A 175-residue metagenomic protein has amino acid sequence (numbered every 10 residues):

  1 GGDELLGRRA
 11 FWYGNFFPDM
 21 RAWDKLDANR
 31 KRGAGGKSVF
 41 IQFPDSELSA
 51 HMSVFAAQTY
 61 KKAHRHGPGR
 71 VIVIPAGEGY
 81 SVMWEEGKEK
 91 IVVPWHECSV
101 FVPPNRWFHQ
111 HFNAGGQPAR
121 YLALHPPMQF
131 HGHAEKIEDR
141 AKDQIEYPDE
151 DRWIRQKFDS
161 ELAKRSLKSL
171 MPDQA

Functional and structural regions predicted by a protein language model:
G1-H51, E150-A175: A short, N-terminal "cap"/entry segment at the start of jelly-roll beta-barrel domains of the cupin/DSBH fold
A34, H51-H66, V82, W107: Conserved short histidine dyad/triad with adjacent acidic residue
K62-H64, G69-I74, V92-V93, V100-F101: His/acidic/aromatic-lined binding-pocket segments of jelly-roll/cupin-type domains and related regulatory beta-sandwich
V71-V73, V102, G116-K136, Q144: A short hydrophobic beta-strand segment most commonly corresponding to one strand of the jelly-roll/cupin
E85-N105: Short acidic-glycine-tyrosine-enriched beta hairpin
C98, F112-A114: Hydrophobic alpha-helical bundle architecture
